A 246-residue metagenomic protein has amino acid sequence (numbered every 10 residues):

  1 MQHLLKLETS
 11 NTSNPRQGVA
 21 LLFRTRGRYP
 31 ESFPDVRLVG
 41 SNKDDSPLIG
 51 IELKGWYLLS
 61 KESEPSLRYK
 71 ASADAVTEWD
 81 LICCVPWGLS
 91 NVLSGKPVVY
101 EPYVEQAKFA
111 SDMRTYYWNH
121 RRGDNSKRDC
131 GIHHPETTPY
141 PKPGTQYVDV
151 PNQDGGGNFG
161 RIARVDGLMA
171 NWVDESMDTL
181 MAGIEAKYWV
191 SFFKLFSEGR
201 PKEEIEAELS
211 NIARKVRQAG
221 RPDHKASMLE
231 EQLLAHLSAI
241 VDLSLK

Functional and structural regions predicted by a protein language model:
M1-S32, V39-I49, G55-K246: Nucleic-acid endonuclease domains
